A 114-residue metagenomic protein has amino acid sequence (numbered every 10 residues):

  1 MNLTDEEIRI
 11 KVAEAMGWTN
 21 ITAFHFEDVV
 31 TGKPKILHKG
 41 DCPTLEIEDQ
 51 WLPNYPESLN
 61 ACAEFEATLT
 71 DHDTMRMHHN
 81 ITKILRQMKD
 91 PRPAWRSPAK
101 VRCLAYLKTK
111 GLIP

Functional and structural regions predicted by a protein language model:
M1-P114: Glycine-rich anion-binding surface patch
